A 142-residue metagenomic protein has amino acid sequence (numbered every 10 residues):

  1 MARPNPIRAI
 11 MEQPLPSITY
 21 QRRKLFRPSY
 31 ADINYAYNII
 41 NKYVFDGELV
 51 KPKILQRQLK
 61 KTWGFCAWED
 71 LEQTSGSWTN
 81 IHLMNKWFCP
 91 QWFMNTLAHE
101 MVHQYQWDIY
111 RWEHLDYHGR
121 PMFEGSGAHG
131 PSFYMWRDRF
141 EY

Functional and structural regions predicted by a protein language model:
M1-R23: Acidic, serine/threonine- and proline/glycine-rich low-complexity repeats
I18-F26, N80-W87, L115-M122: Short interface patches used for recognition in eukaryotic signaling and trafficking proteins
Y20-T74, M135-Y142: Auxiliary, metal-adjacent structural segments of Zn-dependent hydrolase domains
S29-A36, C89, F93-L97, H129-W136: Alpha-helical interaction elements in eukaryotic regulators
I40, L83, L97-H99, H103 (+1 more regions): Structural signal for hydrophobic/aromatic residues that build the beta-strand cores of folded beta-sheet domains
V50, S77-T79, E100: Core residues of folded domains in eukaryotic genome-function proteins
T79-A98, R111: Short pre-active-site segment immediately N-terminal to the catalytic Zn-binding motif
M101-S132: Catalytic Zn2+-binding segment of zinc metalloproteases
